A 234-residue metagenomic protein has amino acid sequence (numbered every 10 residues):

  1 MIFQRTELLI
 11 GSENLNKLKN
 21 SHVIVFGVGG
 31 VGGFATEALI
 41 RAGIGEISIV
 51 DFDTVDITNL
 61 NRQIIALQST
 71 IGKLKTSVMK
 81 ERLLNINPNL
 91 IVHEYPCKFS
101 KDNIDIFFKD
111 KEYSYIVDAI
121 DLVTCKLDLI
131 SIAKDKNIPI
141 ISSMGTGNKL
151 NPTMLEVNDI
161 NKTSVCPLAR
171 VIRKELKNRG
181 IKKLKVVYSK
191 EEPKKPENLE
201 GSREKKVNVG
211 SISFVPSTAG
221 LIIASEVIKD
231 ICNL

Functional and structural regions predicted by a protein language model:
M1-I24: N-terminal charged helix/coil linker that caps or initiates catalytic domains
K19, K111-S114, I120-C125, D135-K136 (+3 more regions): Glycine-rich phosphate/adenylate-binding loop
V25-G27, V50: Conserved N-terminal Rossmann-fold NAD(P)-binding element of oxidoreductases
V31-G32: Hydrophobic/small residue at the entry helix of a nucleotide-binding pocket
R41-E46, D135: Conserved S-adenosyl-L-methionine
I44, I49-N87: Glycine-rich phosphate-binding loop and adjoining beta1-alpha1-beta2 segment of Rossmann-like nucleotide-binding folds
D102-Y113: Short amphipathic alpha-helix with an adjacent loop that forms part of the alpha/beta core around
